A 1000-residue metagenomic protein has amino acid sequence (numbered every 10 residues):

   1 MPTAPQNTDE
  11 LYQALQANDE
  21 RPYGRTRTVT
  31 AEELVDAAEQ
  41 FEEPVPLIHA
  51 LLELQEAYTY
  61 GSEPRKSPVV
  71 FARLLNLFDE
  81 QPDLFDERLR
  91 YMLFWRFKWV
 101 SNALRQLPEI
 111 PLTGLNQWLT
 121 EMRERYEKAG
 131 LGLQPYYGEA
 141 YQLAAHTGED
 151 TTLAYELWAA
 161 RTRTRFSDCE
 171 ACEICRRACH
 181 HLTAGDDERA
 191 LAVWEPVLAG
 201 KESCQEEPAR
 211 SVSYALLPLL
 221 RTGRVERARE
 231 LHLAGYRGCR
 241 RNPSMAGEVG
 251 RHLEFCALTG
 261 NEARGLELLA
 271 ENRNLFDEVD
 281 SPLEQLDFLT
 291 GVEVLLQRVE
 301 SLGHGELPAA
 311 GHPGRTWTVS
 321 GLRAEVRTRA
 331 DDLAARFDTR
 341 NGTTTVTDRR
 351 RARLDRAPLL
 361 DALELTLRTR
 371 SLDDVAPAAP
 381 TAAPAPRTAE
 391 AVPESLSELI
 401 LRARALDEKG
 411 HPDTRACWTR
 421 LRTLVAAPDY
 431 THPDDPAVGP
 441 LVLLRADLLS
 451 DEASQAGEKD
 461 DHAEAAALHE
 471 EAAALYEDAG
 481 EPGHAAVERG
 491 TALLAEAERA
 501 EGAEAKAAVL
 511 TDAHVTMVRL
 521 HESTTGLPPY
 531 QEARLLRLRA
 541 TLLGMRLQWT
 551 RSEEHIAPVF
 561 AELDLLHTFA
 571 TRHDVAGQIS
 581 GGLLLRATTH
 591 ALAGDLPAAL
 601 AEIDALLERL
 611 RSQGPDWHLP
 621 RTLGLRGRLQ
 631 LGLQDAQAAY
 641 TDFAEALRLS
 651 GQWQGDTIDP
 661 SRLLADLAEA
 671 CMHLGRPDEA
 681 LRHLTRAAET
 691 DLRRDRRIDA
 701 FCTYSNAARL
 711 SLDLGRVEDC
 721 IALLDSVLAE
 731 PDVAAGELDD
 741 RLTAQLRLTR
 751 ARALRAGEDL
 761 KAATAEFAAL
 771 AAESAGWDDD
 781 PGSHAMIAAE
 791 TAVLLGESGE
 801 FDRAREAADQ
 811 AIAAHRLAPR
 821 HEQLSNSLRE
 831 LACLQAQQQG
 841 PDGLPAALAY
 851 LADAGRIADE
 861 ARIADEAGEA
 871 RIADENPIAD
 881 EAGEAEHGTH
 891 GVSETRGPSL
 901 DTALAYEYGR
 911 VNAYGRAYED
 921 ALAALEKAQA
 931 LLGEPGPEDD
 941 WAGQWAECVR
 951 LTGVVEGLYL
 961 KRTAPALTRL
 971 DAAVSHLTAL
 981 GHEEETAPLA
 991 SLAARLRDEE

Functional and structural regions predicted by a protein language model:
P2, F276-T423, Y430, E464 (+4 more regions): C-terminal non-catalytic interaction modules
P5, V45, L131, D168 (+20 more regions): Residue signature of alpha-solenoid helical repeat architecture, marking inter-repeat boundaries and helix-start
P5-D9, T26-V29, L34, A38-R165 (+3 more regions): Internal alpha-solenoid helical repeat scaffolds
D9, H49, L89-W95, Q134-Y137 (+21 more regions): Residue register of alpha-helical TPR repeats
A14, L34, L47, L54 (+35 more regions): Structural register within alpha-helical repeat arrays
Q16-R27, E56-V70, F85-D86, K98-L115 (+22 more regions): Short coil/turn connectors between adjacent alpha-helices in alpha-solenoid helical repeat scaffolds
E32-E39, A72-D83, Q117-E127, E156-T164 (+18 more regions): Amphipathic alpha-helical segments of tetratricopeptide repeats
A500-R609, Q613-E860, D865, D880 (+4 more regions): Core solenoid repeat modules with strong leucine/isoleucine-rich periodicity, prominently canonical LRR arrays but also
